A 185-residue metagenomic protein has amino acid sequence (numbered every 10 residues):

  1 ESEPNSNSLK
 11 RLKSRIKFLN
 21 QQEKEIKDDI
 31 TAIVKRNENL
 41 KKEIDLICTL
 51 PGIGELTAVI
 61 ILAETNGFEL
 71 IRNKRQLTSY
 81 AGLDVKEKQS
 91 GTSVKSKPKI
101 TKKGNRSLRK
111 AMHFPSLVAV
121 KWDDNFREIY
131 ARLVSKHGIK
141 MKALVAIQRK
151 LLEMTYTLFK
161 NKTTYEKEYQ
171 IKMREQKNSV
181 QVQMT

Functional and structural regions predicted by a protein language model:
E1-L46: Long, charge-rich intrinsically disordered scaffolds of nucleic-acid metabolism proteins
S8, R15, G104, I139-A143: Conserved acidic
F18, V34-I53, K167-S179: Charge-rich, acidic-biased intrinsically disordered regions
E23, N66-L70, A119-N125, T155-K167: Short helix-capping/linker segments at secondary-structure and domain boundaries
D45-T49, E55-K140: Phosphate-backbone recognition surface of nucleic-acid-processing proteins
T92-S96, I129-T185: Low-complexity, acidic/Ser/Thr- and charged residue-rich accessory regions of DNA metabolism proteins
